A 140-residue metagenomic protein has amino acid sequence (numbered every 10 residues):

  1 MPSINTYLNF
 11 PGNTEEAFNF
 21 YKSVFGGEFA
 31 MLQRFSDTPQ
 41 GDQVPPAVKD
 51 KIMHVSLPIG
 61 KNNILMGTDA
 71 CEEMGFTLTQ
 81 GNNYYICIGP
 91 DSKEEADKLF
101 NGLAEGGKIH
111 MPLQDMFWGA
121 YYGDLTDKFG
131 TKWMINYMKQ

Functional and structural regions predicted by a protein language model:
M1-P112, D124-Q140: Glyoxalase I/VOC metalloenzyme domain signal
F117-A120: Short, small/polar residue-rich loop motifs at catalytic or cofactor-binding pockets
